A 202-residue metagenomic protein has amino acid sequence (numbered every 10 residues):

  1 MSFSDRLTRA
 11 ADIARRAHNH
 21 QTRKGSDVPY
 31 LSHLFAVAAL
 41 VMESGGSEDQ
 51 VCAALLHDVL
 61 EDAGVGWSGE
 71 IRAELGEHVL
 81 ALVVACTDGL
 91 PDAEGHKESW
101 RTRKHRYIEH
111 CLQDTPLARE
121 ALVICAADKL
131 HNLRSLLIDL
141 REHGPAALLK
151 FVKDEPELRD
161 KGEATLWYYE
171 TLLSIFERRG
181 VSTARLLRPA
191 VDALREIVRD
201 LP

Functional and structural regions predicted by a protein language model:
M1-P202: Active-site helical microenvironments for divalent-metal-assisted chemistry
